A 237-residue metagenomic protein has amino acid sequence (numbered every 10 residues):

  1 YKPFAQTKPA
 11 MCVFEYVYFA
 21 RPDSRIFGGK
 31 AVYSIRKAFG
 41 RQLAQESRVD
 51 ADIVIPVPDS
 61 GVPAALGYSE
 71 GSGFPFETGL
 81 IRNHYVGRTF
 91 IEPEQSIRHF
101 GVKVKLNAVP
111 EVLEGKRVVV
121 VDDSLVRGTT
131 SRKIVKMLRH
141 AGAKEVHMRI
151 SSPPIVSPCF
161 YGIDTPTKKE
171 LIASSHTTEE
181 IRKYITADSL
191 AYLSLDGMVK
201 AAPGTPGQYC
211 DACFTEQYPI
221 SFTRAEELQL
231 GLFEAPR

Functional and structural regions predicted by a protein language model:
Y1-R237: PRPP-associated nucleotide enzymes
